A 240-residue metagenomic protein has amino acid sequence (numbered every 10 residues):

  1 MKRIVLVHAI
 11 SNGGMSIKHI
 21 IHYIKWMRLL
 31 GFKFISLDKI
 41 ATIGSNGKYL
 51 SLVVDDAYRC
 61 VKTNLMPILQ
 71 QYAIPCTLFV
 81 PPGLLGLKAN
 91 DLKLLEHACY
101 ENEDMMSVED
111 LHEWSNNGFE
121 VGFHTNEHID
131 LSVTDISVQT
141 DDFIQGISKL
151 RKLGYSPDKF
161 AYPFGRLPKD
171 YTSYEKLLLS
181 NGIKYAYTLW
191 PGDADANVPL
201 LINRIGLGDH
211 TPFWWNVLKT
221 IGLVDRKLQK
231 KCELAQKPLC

Functional and structural regions predicted by a protein language model:
M1-V53, R59-K62, V133-I136, T140-K159 (+1 more regions): C-terminal active-site subregion of NodB/CE4 polysaccharide deacetylases
H8, H124, H128: Histidine-centered divalent metal-coordination motifs
H8-M15, D91-Y100: Acidic/histidine-rich helix-loop elements that form or flank divalent-metal/phosphate-binding sites at the catalytic
R28-L29, P67-I74, D104-F123, R151 (+1 more regions): Acidic (Asp/Glu)-rich catalytic clusters
V53-V54, G122: Generic enzyme active-site microenvironment
T63-N64, L95-N117, D142-Q145: Alpha-helical scaffolding within the catalytic cores of extracellular/periplasmic polymer-degrading hydrolases
A73-L94: A short, conserved beta-to-alpha structural element at the edge of catalytic cores that scaffolds binding
L87-A89, I129-T134: A short acidic, helix-capping loop that chelates divalent metal ions and anchors anionic groups
